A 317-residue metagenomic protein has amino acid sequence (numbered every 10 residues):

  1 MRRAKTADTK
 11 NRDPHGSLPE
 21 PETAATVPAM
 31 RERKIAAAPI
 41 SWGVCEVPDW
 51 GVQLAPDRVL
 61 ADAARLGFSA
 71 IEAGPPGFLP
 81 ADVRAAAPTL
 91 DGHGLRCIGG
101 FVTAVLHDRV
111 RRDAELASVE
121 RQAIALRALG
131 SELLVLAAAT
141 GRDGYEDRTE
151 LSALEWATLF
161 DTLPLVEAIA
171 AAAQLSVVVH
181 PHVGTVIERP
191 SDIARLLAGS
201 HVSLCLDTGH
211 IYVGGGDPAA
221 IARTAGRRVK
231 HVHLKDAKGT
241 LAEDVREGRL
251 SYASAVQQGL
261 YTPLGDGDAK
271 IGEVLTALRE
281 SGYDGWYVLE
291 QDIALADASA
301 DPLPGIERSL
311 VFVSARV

Functional and structural regions predicted by a protein language model:
T6-N11: Intrinsic low-complexity, disordered N-terminal segments enriched in polar/charged/small residues
V27-E32, L60-R65, P80-G99, A117-S131 (+4 more regions): Acidic (Asp/Glu)-rich catalytic clusters
A37, A63, I71, L90 (+7 more regions): Conserved, mostly hydrophobic/aromatic
A37, A70-I71, D161-D268: Acidic/histidine-rich catalytic cores of soluble enzymes
I40-W42, G74-P76, V102-H107, A139-G141 (+5 more regions): Active-site beta-loop-alpha junctions enriched in small/polar residues
S41-A55, L106-E115, T149-L154, P263-G265: Active-site mouth loops of central-metabolism enzymes
A70-A87, D143-Y145: Glycine-rich, proline-tolerant flexible connector loops at the mouths of alpha/beta enzymes
R109-C205, V213, A300-D301: Active-site acidic/histidine proton-transfer and metal-coordination neighborhood in alpha/beta enzyme cores
